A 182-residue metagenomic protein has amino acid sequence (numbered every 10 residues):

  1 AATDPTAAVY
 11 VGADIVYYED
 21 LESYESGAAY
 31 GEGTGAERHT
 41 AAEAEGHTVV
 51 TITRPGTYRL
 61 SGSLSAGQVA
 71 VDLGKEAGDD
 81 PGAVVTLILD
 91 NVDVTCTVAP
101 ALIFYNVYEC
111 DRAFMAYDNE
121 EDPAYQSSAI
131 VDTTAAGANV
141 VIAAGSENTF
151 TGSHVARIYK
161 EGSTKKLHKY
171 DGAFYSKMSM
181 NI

Functional and structural regions predicted by a protein language model:
A1-I182: A composition-driven surface/loop motif
